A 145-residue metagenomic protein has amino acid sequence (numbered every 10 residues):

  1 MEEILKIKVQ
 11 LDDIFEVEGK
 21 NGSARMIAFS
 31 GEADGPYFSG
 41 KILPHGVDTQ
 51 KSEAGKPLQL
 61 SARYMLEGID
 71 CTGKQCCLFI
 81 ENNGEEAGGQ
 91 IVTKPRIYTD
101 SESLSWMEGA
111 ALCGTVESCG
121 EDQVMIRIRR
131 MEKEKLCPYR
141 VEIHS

Functional and structural regions predicted by a protein language model:
M1-S145: Beta-strand-enriched cores of mature, soluble protein domains
